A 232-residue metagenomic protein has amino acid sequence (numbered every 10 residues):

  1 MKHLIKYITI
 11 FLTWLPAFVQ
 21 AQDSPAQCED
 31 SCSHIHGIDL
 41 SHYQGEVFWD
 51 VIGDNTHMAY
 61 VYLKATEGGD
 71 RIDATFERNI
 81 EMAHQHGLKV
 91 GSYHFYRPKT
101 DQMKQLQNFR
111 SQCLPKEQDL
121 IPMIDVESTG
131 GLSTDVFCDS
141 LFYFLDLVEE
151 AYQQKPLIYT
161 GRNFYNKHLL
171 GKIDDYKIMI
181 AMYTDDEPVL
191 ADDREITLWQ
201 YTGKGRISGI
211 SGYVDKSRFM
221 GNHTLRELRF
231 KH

Functional and structural regions predicted by a protein language model:
M1-D23: Bacterial Sec-dependent N-terminal signal peptides
Q22-E67: Boundary/entry segment of secreted carbohydrate-active catalytic domains
P25-G37, I173-H232: Functionally critical loop-and-helix segments that line ligand-binding/catalytic clefts of soluble enzyme domains
H36-D39, A59-K64, K89-H94, L120-V126 (+3 more regions): Structural recognition of the beta-strand scaffold that forms the well-ordered cores of secreted hydrolase catalytic
I38-F48, K64-T75, F95-K104, G130-D135 (+1 more regions): Acidic-and-aromatic substrate-binding clefts and catalytic sites of carbohydrate-active enzymes
W49-H57, F76-G87, F109-Q118, L190: Acidic (Asp/Glu)-rich catalytic clusters
I52, A83, I124, V148 (+1 more regions): Conserved, mostly hydrophobic/aromatic
L120-D193: Catalytic domains of cell-wall/extracellular-matrix polysaccharide-remodeling enzymes, centered on de-N-acetylation
